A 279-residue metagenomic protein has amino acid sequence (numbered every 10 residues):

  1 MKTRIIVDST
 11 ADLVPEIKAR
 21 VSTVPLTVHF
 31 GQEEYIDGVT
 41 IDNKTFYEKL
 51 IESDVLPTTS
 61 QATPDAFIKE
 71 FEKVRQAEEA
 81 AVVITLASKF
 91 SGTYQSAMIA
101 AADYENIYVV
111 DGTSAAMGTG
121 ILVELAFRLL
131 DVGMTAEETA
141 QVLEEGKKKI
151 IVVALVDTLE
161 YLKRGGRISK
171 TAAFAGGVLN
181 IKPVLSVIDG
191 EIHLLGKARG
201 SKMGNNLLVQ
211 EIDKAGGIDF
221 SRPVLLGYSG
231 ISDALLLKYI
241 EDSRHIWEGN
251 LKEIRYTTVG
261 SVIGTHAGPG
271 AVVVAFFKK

Functional and structural regions predicted by a protein language model:
M1-R4, E79: Short active-site oxyanion
T3-R4, T10-E33, T93-Y108, A115-K279: Mixed-charge interfacial surface used for oligomerization/domain docking and macromolecular partner engagement
Y35-D103: Class I S-adenosyl-L-methionine
Q61, D111-T113: Short beta->alpha junction loops
T85-S88, T113, G230: Conserved residues at beta->alpha junctions
